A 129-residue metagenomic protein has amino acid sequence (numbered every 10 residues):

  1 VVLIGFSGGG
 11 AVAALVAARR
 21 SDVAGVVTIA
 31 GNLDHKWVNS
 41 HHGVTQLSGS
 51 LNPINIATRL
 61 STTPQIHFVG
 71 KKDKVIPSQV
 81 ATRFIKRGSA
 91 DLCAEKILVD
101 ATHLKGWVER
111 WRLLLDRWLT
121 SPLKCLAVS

Functional and structural regions predicted by a protein language model:
V1-L47: Primarily recognizes the serine-hydrolase "nucleophile elbow" in alpha/beta-hydrolase and SGNH/GDSL folds
G8, G70, G106-W107: Glycine-centered flexibility motif
V12-A14, K36-W37, I76-P77, L104-W107: Extracytoplasmic/secreted cell-surface and envelope-processing proteins
V26, Q46, L51, S121-K124: Juxtamembrane helix-loop transition sites at the ends of transmembrane segments in multi-pass membrane proteins
G31-C93, I97: The feature captures the conserved acid-bearing segment of alpha/beta-hydrolase catalytic domains
K86-S129: C-terminal catalytic histidine-bearing segment of alpha/beta-hydrolase fold enzymes
